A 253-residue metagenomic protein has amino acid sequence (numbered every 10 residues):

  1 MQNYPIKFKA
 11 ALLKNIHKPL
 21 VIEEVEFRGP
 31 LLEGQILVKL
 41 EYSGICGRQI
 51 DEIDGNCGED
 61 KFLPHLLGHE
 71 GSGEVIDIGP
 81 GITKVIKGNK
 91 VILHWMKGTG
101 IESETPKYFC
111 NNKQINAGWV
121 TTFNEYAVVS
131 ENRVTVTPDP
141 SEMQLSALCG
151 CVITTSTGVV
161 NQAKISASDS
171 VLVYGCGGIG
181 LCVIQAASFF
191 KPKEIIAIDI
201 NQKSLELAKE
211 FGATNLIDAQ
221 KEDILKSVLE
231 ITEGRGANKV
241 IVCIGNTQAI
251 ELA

Functional and structural regions predicted by a protein language model:
Y4-A11: Short structural boundary motif marking the start of a folded domain
F8, G34, N89, S168-D169 (+1 more regions): Nucleotide donor/acceptor-binding cores
E26-S43, N56-G100, P138-P140: Glycine-rich beta-strand-centered segment in the early N-terminal region that forms part of a ligand/cofactor-binding
R48-D54: Cytochrome P450 core scaffold surrounding the K-helix E-X-X-R motif and the conserved "meander" helix-loop region
V91, S170-V173, V240-I241: Conserved hydrophobic beta-strands of the Rossmann-like cofactor-binding core in SDR/related NAD(P)H-dependent
K97-Y174: NAD(P)H dinucleotide-binding glycine-rich loop of Rossmann-like/cofactor-binding domains, especially the beta1-alpha1
D139-E222: Mid-domain Rossmann-like dinucleotide-binding core that forms the NAD(H)/NADP(H) cofactor-binding site
A163-I165, E206, E210-A253: Glycine-rich cofactor phosphate-binding loops and adjacent beta1-alpha1 units of small-molecule cofactor enzyme domains
